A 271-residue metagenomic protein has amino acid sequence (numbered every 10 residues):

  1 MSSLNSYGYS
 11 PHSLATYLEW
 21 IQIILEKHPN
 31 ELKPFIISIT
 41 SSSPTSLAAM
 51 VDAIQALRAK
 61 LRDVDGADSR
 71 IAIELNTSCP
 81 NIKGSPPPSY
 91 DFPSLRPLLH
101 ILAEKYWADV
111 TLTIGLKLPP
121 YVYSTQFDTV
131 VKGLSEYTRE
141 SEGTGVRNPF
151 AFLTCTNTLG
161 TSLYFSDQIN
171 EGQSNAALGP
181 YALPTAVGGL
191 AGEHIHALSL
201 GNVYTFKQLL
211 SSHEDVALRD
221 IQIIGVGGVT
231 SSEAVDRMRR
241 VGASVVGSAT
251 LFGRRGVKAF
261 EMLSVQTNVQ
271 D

Functional and structural regions predicted by a protein language model:
M1-P86: Active-site beta->alpha loop and helix N-cap motifs at the rims of alpha/beta catalytic domains
I36, E74, T154, V246-G247: Conserved beta-strand positions in the central sheet of alpha/beta enzyme cores
I36-S38, G115-K117, I224, G247: Short catalytic-loop micro-motif centered on adjacent basic/acidic residues
T40-T45, P80, P119-Y123, G227-S231: Short, internal active-site loops enriched in acidic
A49-I221, V235-V241: Alpha/beta enzyme core
T161-S162, F252-R255: Short gly/pro/ser/thr-enriched loop/turn and capping motifs at secondary-structure boundaries
Q222-F252: C-terminal, well-structured subdomains that either form a transmembrane helix-short loop-helix hairpin in multi-pass
E261-D271: Extended, intrinsically disordered, low-complexity segments
